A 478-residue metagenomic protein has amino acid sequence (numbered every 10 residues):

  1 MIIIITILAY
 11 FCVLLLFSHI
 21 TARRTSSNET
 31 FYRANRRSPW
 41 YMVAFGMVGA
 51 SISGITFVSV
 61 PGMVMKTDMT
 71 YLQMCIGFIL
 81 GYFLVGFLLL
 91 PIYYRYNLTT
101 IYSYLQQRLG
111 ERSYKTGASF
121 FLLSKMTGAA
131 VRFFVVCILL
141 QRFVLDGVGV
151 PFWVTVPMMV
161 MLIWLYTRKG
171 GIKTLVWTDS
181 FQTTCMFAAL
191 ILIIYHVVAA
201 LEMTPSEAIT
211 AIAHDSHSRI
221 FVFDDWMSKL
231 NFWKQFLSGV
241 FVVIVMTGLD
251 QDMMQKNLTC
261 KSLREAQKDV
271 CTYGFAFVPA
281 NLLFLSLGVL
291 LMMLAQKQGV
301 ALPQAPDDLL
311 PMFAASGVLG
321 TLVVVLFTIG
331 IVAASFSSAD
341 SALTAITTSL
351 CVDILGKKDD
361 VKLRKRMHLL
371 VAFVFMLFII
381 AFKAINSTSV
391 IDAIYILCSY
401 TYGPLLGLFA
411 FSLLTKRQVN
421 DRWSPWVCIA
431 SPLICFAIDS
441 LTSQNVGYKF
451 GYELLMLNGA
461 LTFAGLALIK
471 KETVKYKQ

Functional and structural regions predicted by a protein language model:
M1-A22, A34, G62-L98, Y102-S103 (+2 more regions): Extracellular loop-to-transmembrane helix junctions
M1-F57, T167-G170, T183, A189 (+1 more regions): Membrane-interface "cap" regions at the ends of multi-pass membrane proteins
I7-S18, Y82-G86, F121, I138 (+9 more regions): Hydrophobic core segments of alpha-helical transmembrane domains in multi-pass membrane transport and ion-translocation
F17, T21-R24, M126-F133, C137-V154 (+6 more regions): Hydrophobic alpha-helical segments and their helix-loop junctions in multi-pass secondary transporters
S27-A44, F152, I396-A467, K475-K477: C-terminal membrane-solvent junction of multi-pass transporters and transport-like membrane proteins
S38-M47, R108-G117, Q182-Y195, F275 (+2 more regions): Small-residue-rich segments of transmembrane alpha-helices in multi-pass membrane proteins, especially helix faces
K66-K169, N257-I396: Helix-loop-helix junctions that connect adjacent transmembrane helices in secondary transporters/permeases, recognized
